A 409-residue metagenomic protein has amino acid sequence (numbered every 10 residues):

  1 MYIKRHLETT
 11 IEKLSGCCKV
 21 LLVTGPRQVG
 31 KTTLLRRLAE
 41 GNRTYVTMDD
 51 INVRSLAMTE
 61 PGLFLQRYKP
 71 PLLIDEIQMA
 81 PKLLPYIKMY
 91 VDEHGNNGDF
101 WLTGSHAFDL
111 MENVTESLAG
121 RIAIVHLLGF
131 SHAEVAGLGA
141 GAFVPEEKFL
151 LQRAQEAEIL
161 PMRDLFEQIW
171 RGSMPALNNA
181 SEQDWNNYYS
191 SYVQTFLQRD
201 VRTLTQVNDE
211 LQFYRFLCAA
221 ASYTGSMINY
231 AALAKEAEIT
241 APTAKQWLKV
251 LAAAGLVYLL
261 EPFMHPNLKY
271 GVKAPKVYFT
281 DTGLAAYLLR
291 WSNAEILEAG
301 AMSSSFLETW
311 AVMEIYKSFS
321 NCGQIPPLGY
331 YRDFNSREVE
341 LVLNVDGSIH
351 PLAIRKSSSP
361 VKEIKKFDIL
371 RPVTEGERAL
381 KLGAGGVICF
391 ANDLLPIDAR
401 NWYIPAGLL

Functional and structural regions predicted by a protein language model:
M1-Q28, T32-M48, Y68-P70, K249-V250 (+2 more regions): A cross-kingdom feature that marks ATP-driven nucleic-acid transaction machinery
R54-L72: Conserved alpha-helical scaffold flanking the Walker A/P-loop in AAA+ ATPase domains
R67-L83: Conserved P-loop NTPase "ATPase switch" module shared by AAA+ and STAND
L84-F108, T115-S117: Conserved catalytic/switch belt of AAA+ P-loop NTPases
T103-A107, N113, L128-F130, I388-N392: A short beta-strand-to-loop transition that corresponds to the Sensor-1 phosphate-sensing loop of AAA+ P-loop ATPases
F108-I124, A136-G141: Short regulatory helix/loop adjacent to the ATP-binding pocket of P-loop NTPases
H132-A133, G137-E314, S320, Q324-P326: Interdomain hinge/linker elements that couple catalytic modules in large macromolecular machines
